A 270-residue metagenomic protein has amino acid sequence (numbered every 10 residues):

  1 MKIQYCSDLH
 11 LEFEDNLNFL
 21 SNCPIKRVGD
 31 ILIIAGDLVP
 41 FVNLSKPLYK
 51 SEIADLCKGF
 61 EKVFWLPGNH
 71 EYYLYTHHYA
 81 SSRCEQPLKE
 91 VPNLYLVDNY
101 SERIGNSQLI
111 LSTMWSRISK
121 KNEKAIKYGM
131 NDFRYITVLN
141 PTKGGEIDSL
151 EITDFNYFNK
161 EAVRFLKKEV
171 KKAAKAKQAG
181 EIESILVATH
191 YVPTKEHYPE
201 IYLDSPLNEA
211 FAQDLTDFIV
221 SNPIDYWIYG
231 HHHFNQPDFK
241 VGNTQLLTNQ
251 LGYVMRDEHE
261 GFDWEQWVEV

Functional and structural regions predicted by a protein language model:
M1-Q4, S101-L111, S184, K240-Q245: Beta-strand-turn-beta hairpins that frame and shape the catalytic cleft of phosphate-ester-processing enzymes
M1-W65, E71-A80, I152: N-terminal active-site segment of His-dependent metallophosphoesterases
Y5-S7, L32-D37, F64-N69, Y95-N99 (+4 more regions): Active-site neighborhood of phospho(di)ester-bond hydrolases with catalytic His/Asp-centered motifs
H10-N16, P40-L44, H70-A80, S101-I104 (+4 more regions): Active-site environment of divalent metal-dependent phosphoester hydrolases
F19-I25, S51-D55, L96-G105, F165-E181: Short amphipathic alpha-helices and their capping/turn segments at secondary-structure boundaries
K62-A125: A basic- and aromatic-enriched beta-loop-alpha substructure that forms the phosphate/nucleotide- and DNA/RNA-contacting
I110-L186, P193-Y202: Active-site-proximal loop/helix segment associated with metal-binding centers of metalloenzymes
P199-I201, S205-D225, H233-V270: Binuclear metal-dependent phosphoesterase catalytic core
